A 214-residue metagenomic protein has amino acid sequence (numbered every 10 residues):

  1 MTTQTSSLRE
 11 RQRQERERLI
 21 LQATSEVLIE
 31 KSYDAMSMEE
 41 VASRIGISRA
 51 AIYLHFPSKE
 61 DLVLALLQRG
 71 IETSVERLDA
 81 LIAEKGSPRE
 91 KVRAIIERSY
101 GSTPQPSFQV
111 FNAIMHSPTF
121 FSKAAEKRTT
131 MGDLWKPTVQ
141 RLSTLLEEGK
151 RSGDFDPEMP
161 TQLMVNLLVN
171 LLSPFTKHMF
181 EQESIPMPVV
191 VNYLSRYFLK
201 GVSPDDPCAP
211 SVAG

Functional and structural regions predicted by a protein language model:
M1-Q4, A94, R98-S102, V139-S152 (+2 more regions): C-terminal peripheral helix-coil segments that are non-catalytic and often amphipathic
R13, V63, L67, I71 (+4 more regions): Amphipathic, non-transmembrane alpha-helical scaffold segments
R16-T24, V41, L66-G70, S74 (+1 more regions): Generic hydrophobic, amphipathic alpha-helix propensity
L19, V27-D61, A65: Helix-turn-helix
E30-D34, E84-K85, P106, S152: Short coil/turn segments at alpha/beta junctions that flank glycine-rich nucleotide-binding fingerprints
A65, R69, D79-F108, T161-L168 (+1 more regions): Hydrophobic alpha-helical connector segments
Y100-S143: Short secondary-structure transition hinges
